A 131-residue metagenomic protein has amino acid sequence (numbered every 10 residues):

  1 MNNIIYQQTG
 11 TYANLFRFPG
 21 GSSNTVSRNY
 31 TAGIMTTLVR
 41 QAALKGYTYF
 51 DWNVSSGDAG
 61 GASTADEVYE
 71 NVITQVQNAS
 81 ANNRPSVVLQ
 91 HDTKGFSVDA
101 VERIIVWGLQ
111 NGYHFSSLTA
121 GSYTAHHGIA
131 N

Functional and structural regions predicted by a protein language model:
M1-T9, N24-R84, D99: Alpha-helical scaffold elements lining the catalytic groove of polysaccharide deacetylases
A13-F18, T48-N53, S86-Q90, F115-L118: Structural recognition of the beta-strand scaffold that forms the well-ordered cores of secreted hydrolase catalytic
L15-F18, A59, D66, I105 (+1 more regions): Flexible domain-boundary/linker segments
P19, V72, R84-V87, D92 (+1 more regions): Generic detector of bulky aromatic hydrophobic side chains
G20-S22, N53-D58, K94, S122: Active-site-proximal loop/turn and secondary-structure-junction residues that shape catalytic pockets, frequently
T25, A79, S86-V88, G108 (+2 more regions): Intrinsic structural disorder
G95-N131: C-terminal domain-boundary segment and adjacent tail
